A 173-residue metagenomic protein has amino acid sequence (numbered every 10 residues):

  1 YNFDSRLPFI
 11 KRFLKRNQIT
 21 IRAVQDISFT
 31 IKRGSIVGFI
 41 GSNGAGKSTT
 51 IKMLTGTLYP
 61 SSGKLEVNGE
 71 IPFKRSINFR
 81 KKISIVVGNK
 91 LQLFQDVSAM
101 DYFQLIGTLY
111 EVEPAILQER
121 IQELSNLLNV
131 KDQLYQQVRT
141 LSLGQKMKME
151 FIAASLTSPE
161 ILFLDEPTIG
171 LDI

Functional and structural regions predicted by a protein language model:
F9-K11, Q104, T108, A115-Q133: Conserved ABC ATPase "signature" region
T55: Helix-to-loop junction immediately C-terminal to a conserved catalytic motif
G63-K74, F79: Conserved ABC transporter NBD signature motif
K82, V97-L109: Q-loop/switch helix immediately C-terminal to the Walker
D96, Q137-L141: Conserved ABC ATPase signature
L156-E160: A short, proline-enriched helix->beta-strand linker immediately N-terminal to the Walker B motif in ABC-type P-loop
L162-E166, L171: Catalytic Walker B motif of ABC-type/P-loop ATPase nucleotide-binding domains
